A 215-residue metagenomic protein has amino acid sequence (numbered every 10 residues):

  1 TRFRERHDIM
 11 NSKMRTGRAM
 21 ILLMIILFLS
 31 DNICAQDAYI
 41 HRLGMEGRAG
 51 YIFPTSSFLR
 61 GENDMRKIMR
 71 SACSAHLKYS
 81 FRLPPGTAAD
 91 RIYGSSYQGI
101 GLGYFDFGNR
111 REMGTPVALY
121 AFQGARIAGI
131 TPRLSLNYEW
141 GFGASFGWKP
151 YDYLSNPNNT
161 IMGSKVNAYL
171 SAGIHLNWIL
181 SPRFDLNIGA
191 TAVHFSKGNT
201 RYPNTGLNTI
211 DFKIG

Functional and structural regions predicted by a protein language model:
Q36-R82, G215: Short glycine/proline- and aromatic-enriched beta-strand/turn motifs that initiate or cap beta-hairpins
Y39, M69-A75, M113-L119, L134 (+2 more regions): Residues that define the transmembrane beta-barrel architecture of outer-membrane proteins
L43-G47, Q98-I100, Y138-F142, A172-I174 (+2 more regions): Membrane-embedded beta-strand positions of outer-membrane beta-barrel proteins
A49-F53, F81-L83, L102-G108, F142-P150 (+1 more regions): Transmembrane beta-strands of outer-membrane beta-barrel pores
G61-M65, F107-R110, N156-M162, K197-N204: Extracellular loop and loop/strand-boundary signature of outer-membrane beta-barrel proteins
F81-L83, A125-I127, L176-W178: Residue-level signature of outer-membrane beta-barrel architecture
G86, Y93-A144: Gram-negative (and chloroplast) outer-membrane scaffold detector with strong preference for beta-barrel transmembrane
G86-A88, P182-L186: Repeated loop/turn-to-beta-strand initiation elements of outer-membrane beta-barrel proteins
